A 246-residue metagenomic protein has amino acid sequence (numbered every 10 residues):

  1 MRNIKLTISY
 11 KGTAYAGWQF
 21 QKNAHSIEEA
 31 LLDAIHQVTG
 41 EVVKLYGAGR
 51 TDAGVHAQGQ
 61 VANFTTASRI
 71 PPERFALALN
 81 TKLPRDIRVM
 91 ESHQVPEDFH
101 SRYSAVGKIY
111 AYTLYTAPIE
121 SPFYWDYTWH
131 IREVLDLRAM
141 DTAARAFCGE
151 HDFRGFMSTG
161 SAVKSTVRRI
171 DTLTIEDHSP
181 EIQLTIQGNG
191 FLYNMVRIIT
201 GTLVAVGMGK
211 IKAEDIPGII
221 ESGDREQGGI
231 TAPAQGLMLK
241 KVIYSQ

Functional and structural regions predicted by a protein language model:
M1-Q246: Structured-RNA-binding interfaces characteristic of tRNA pseudouridine synthases
